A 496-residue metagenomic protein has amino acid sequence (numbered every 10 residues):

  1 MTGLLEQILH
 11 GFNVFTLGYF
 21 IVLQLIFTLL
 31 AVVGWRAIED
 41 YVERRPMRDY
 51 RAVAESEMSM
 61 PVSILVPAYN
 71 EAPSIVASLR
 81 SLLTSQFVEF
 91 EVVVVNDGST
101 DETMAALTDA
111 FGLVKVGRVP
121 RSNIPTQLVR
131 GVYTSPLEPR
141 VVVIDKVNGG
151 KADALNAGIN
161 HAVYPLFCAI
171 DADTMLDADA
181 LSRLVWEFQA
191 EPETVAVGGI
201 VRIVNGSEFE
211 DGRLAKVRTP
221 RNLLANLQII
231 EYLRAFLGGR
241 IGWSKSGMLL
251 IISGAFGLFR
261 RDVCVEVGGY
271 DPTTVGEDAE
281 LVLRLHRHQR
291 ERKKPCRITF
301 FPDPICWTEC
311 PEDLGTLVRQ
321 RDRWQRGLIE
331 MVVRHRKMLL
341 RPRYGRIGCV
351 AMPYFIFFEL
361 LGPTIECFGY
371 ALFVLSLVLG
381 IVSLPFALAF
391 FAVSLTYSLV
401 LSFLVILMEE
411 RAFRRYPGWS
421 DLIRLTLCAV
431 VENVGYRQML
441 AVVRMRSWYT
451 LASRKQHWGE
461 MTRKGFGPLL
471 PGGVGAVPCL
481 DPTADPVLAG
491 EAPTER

Functional and structural regions predicted by a protein language model:
M1-M58, R240, L372-L375, L401-M408 (+6 more regions): N-terminal membrane-anchoring/stem segments of glycan-assembly enzymes
L30-E89, A105-T108: N-terminal signal-anchor transmembrane helix
A54, Y354-A452: Membrane-embedded multi-pass helical conduit in multi-pass membrane proteins, especially envelope-biosynthetic
M60-S63, E91, V265, E280: Cell-envelope/extracellular polymer assembly enzymes that use nucleotide-activated donors
N96-V116: A conserved acidic beta->alpha catalytic loop
V116-V142, V147-N156, N160, Y164 (+4 more regions): Long helical/loop segments within the catalytic core of UDP-sugar-dependent glycosyltransferases, especially the large
F167: Short aromatic/hydrophobic "clamp" motif used to bind/position activated sugar donors
V263-E266, T274-F300: A short, conserved alpha-helix in the catalytic core of glycosyltransferases
